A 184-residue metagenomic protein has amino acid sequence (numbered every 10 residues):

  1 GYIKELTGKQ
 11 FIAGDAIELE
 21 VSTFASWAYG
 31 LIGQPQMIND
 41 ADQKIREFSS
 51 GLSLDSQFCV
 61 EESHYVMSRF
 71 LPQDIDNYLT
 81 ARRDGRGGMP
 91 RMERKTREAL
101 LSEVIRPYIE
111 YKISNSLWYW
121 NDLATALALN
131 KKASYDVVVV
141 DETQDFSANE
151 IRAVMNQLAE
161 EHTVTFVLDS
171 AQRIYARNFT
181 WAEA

Functional and structural regions predicted by a protein language model:
G1-P35, R94-R97, S102, R106-L117 (+1 more regions): Conserved helicase motor core of SF1/SF2 NTP-dependent helicases
D15-E18, Y29, P35-L117: Coupling/switch/interface segments within P-loop NTPase motor domains and analogous charged loops in nucleic-acid
H64, T125-A128: Short amphipathic alpha-helical surface patches that mediate protein-protein
S116-A126: Charged, flexible boundary elements
